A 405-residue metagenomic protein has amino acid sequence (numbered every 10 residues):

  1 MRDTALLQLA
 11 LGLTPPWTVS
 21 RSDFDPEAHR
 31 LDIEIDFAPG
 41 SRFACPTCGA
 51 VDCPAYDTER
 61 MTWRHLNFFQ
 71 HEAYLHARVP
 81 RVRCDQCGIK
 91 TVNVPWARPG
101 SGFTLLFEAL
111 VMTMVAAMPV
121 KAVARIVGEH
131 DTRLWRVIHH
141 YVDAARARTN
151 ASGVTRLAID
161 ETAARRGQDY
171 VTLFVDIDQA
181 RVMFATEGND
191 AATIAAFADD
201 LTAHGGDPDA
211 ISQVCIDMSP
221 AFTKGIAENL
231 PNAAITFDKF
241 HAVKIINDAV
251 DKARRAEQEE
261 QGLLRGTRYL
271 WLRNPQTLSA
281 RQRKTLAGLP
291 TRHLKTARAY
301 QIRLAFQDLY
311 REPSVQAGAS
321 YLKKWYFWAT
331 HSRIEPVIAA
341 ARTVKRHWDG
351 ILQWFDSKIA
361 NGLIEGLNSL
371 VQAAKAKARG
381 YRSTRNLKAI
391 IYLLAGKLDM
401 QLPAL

Functional and structural regions predicted by a protein language model:
M1-I89: Short, conserved DNA-binding cores of transcription-related domains
R42, T47, C53-P54, R166-D169 (+6 more regions): Acidic/histidine-rich catalytic cores and adjacent linkers of DNA breakage/strand-transfer/modification proteins
G49-Q168, D209, I351-L352: Short, positively charged, Gly/Tyr-enriched micro-motifs that form contact patches at catalytic or ligand/partner
G100-F103, R136, M183-D207: Active-site beta-loop-alpha junctions of metal-dependent nucleic acid enzymes, especially the RNase H-like/DDE
H130, Y141-A145, M218, A253 (+1 more regions): The DNA-recognition helices of helix-turn-helix-type DNA-binding domains
Y141, L173-F174, E228-A233, V250-R255: Short secondary-structure boundary/capping segments
A242-G262: Short alpha-helix plus adjacent loop in nuclease-associated cores
